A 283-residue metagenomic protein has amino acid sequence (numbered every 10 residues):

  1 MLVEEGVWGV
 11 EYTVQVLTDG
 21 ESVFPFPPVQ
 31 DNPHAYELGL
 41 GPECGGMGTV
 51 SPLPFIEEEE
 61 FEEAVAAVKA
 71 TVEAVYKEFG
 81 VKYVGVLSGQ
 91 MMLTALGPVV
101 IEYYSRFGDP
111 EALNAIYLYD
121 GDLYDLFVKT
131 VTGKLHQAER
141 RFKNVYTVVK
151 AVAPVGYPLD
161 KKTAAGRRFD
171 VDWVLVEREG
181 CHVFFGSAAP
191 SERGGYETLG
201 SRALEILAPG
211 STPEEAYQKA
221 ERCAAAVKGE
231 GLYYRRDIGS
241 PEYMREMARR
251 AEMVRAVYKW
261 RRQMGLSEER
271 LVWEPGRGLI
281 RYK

Functional and structural regions predicted by a protein language model:
M1-I116: Internal nucleotide-binding/catalytic subdomain
T49-P52, V148-A151, R202-G210: Short, well-ordered beta-strand elements within core beta-sheets of diverse protein domains
E58-E60, P158-K162, S211-Q218: Short, conserved charged micro-motifs
A64-L87, Y104-G180, G186, S191: Active-site "cap" helix and flanking loop/linker of ATP-utilizing ligase/carboxylase catalytic domains
V75-Y76, R222-I238: Short arginine-rich
Y196-S201: Short, flexible turn/loop "capping" segments at secondary-structure junctions
I206-V227: Short, well-ordered alpha-helical segments
I238-K283: A cross-kingdom feature marking charged/low-complexity
